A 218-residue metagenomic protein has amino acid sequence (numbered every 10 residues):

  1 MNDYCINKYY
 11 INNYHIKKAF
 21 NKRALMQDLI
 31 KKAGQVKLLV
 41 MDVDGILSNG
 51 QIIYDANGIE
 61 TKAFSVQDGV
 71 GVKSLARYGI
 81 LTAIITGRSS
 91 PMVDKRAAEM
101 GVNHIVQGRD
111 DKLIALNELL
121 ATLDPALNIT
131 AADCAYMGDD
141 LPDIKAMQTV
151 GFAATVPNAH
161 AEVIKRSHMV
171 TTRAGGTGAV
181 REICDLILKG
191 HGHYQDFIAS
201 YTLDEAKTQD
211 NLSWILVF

Functional and structural regions predicted by a protein language model:
M1-M41, H193, F197-F218: Non-catalytic pre-domain segments flanking phosphatase-related domains
K8-N13, K18-A19, G50, S74 (+1 more regions): A ubiquitous, low-specificity "background" feature that marks scattered single residues across proteins without
F20-I114: Alpha-helical substrate-recognition element adjacent to the catalytic core
G58-K62, A98-M100, H104-R109, L113-F218: Mg2+-dependent phosphoryl-transfer enzymes with acidic/Ser/Thr/Gly-rich catalytic loops
